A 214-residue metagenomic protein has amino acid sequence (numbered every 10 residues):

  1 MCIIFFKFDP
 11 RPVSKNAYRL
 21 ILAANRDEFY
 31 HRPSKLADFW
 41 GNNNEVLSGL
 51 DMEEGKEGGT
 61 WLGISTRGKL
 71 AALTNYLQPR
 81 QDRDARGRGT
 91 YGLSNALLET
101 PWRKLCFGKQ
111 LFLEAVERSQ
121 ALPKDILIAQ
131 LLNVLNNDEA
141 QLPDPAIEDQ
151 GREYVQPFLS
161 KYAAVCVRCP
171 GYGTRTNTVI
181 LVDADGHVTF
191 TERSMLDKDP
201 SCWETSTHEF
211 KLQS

Functional and structural regions predicted by a protein language model:
M1-S214: N-terminal nucleophile
